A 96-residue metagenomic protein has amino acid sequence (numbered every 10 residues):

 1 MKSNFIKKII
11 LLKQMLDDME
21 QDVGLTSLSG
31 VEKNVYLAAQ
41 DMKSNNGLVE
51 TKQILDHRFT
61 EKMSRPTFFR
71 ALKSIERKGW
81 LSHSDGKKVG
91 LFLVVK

Functional and structural regions predicted by a protein language model:
M1-G24: Long, low-complexity, charged/polar intrinsically disordered regions in eukaryotic proteins
E20, S44, R70: DNA-binding alpha-helical recognition surfaces that contact promoter or target DNA
S27-L28, G47: Residue-level marker of regulatory loop/turn positions in helix-turn-helix DNA-binding domains and in histidine
V31-A39: Short alpha-helical "packing" element that flanks the helix-turn-helix/winged-helix DNA-binding module
N45-F59: Short acidic, hydrophobic short linear motifs in intrinsically disordered regions
K62-R77: Short amphipathic alpha-helical interaction segments
E76-G86: A short, conserved structural fragment
G86-K96: Short, cationic-aromatic polyanion-contact patches
